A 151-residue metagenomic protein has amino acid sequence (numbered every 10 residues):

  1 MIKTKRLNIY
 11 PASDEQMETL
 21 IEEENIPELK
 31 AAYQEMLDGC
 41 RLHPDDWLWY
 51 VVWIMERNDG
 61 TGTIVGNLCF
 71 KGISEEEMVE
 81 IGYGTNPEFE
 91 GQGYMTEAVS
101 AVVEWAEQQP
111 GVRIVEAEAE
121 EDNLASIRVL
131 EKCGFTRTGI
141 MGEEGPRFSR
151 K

Functional and structural regions predicted by a protein language model:
M1-K151: Acyl-donor (CoA/ACP) binding surface of acyl/acetyltransferases
